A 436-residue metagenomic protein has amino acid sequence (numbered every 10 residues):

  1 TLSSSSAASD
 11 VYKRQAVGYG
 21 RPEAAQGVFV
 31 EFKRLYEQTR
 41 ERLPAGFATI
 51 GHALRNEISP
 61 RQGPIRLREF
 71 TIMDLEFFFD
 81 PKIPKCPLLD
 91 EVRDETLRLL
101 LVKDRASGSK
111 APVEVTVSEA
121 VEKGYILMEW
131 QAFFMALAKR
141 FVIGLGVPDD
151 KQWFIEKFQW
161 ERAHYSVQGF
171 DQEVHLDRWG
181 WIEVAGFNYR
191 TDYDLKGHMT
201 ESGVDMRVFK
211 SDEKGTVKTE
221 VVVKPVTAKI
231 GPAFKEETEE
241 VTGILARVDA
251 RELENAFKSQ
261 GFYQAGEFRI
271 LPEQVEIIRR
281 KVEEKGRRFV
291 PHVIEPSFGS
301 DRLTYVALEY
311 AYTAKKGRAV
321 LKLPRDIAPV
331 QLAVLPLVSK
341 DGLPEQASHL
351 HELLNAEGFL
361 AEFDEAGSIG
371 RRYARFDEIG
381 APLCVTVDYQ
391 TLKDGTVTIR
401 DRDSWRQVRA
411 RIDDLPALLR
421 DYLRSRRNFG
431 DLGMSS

Functional and structural regions predicted by a protein language model:
T1-L2: Short, well-ordered junction/capping motifs at the entry into regular secondary structure
S6-A366, Q390-K393, V397-S436: TRNA-recognition modules of translation machinery and tRNA-sensing kinases, especially anticodon-binding
R371-R372: Short acidic active-site motifs
G380-P382: Alpha-to-beta junction loops
